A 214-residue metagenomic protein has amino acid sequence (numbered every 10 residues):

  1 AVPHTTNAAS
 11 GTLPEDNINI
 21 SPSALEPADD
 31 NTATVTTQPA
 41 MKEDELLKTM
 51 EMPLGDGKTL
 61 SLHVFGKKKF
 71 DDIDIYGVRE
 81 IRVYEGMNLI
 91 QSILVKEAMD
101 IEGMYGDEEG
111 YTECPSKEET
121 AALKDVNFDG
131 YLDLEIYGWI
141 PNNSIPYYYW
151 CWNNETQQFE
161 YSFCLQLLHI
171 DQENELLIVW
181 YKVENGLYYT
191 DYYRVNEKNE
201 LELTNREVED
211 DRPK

Functional and structural regions predicted by a protein language model:
A1-H4, A8-N88, D171-K214: Acidic, small-residue rich beta-repeat scaffolds with periodic aromatic anchors
M50-M52, P115-V126, L165-I178: Beta-propeller blade termini
L54-G57, K124-L132: Residues in Ca2+-coordinating acidic/glycine-rich loops
N88-L94, W150-Y161, K198-N199: Surface-exposed loop/turn elements that mediate protein-protein interactions on large endomembrane-trafficking
A98-T120, L168-E173, L187: Repeat-based blade/solenoid architectures
D125-D129, N153-Q158, D171-E173, V195-N199: A short, structured loop/turn motif at beta-sheet edges
N127-G138, E175-L177: Acidic/hydrophobic-patterned starts of short beta strands in beta-sheet-rich repeat architectures
N143-Y148, L187-D191: Structural motif
